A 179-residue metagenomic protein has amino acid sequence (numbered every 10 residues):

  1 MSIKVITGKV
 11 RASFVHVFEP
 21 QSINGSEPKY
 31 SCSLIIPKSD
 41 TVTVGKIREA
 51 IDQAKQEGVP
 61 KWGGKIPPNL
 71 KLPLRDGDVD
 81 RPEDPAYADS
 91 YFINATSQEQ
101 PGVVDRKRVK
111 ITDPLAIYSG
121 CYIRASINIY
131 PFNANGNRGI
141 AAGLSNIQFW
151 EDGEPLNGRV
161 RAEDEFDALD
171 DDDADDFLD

Functional and structural regions predicted by a protein language model:
M1-F92: OB-fold ssDNA-binding interfaces and closely related basic DNA-contact patches used across DNA replication/repair
V10, E27, P60, K65-I66 (+7 more regions): Compositionally biased, intrinsically disordered low-complexity regions
Q21, G25, N69, E99 (+3 more regions): Residue-level detector of solvent-exposed, low-hydrophobicity positions
I35-P37, N94-T96, S145, W150: A structural detector for beta-sheet-dominated domains
V42-V44, P101-V103, W150-N157: Residues in flexible loops and secondary-structure boundaries
E57-G136: Structured, beta-strand-rich domain cores that present glycine/charged loop surfaces used to bind extended ligands
R108-D179: Compact mixed alphabeta submodule
